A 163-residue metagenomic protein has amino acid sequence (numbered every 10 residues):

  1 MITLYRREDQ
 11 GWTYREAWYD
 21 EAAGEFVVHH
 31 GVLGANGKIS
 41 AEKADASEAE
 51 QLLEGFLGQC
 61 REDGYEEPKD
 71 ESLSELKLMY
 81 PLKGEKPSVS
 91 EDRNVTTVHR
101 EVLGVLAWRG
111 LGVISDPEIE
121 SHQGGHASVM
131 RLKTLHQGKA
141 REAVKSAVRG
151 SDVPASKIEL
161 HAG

Functional and structural regions predicted by a protein language model:
M1-Y5: Short, hydrophobic/aromatic-rich segments at coil-to-beta transitions
D9, T13-I39, V105-A127: Short aromatic-glycine-(Arg/Gly/Cys) micro-motifs in beta-strand/loop hairpins
V32-E48, S128-L135: A short, exposed loop/beta-hairpin motif centered on an aromatic-Gly-Thr core
A44-E62, G138-R149: A short, charged, amphipathic alpha-helix used as a generic interaction element across diverse proteins
E66-E67, R149-G163: Conserved short beta-strand edge segments in small beta-sheet-based binding/regulatory domains
S72-S90: Short glycine-/aliphatic-rich beta-strand segments at the starts of folded cytosolic domains
E85-V113: Surface-exposed, low-hydrophobicity interaction/linker segments
P87-R93, H136-A143: Short, conserved charged micro-motifs
